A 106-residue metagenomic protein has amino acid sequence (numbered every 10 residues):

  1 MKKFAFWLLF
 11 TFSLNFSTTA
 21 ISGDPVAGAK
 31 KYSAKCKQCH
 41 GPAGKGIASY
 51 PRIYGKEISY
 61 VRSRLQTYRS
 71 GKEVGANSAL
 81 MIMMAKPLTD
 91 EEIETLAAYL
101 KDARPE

Functional and structural regions predicted by a protein language model:
M1-F4: Positively charged n-region of N-terminal signal peptides that target proteins for export
F6-N15: Bacterial N-terminal signal peptides
N15-Y32, P42, G46-P51, R104: Electrostatic cytochrome c docking/interface patches
V26-A34, Y54-S63: Sequence context surrounding c-type heme c attachment/ligation sites in exported
A34-K35, A43, E57, E92: Short pre-active-site segment immediately N-terminal to redox-active cysteine/selenocysteine motifs in thiol-based
K35, A43, R64, Y68-G75: A short secondary-structure junction motif
K35-P42, L96, L100: The canonical Cys-X-X-Cys-His
I47-I53, R69-R104: Axial heme c-ligation environment in periplasmic c-type cytochrome domains
